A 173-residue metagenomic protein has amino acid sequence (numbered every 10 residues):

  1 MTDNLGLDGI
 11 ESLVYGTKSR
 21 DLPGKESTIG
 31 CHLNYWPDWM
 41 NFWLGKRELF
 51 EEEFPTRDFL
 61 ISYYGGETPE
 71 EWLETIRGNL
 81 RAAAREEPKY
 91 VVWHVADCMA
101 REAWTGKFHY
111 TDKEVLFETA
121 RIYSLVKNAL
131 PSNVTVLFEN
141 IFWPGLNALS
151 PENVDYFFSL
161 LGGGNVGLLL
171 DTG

Functional and structural regions predicted by a protein language model:
M1-E71: N-terminal pre-domain/capping segments
L13-Y15, H32-D38, A96-C98, E139-W143 (+1 more regions): Active-site beta-loop-alpha junctions enriched in small/polar residues
K25, W43-K46, G106, P151 (+1 more regions): Surface-exposed beta-strand edges and their flanking turn/coil or helix-capping segments
G65-G167: Active-site acidic/histidine proton-transfer and metal-coordination neighborhood in alpha/beta enzyme cores
